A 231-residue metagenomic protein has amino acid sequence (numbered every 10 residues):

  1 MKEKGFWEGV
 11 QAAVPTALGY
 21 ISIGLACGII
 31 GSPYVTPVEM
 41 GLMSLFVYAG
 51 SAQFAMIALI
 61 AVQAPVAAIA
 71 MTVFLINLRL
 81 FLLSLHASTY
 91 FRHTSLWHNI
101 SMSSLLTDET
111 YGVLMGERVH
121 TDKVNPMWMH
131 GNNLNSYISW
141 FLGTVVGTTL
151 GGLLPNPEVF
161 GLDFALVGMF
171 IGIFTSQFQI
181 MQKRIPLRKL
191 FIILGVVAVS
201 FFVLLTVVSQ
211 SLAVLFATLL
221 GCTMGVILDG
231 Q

Functional and structural regions predicted by a protein language model:
M1-A49, M56-V73: Helix-loop-helix hairpins and the membrane-proximal interhelical loops of multi-pass alpha-helical transport proteins
M1-G9, K123, R184-I185, G230-Q231: Intrinsically disordered, low-complexity non-transmembrane regions of multi-pass membrane transporters
M40-M43, F54, I69-A70, W97-S101 (+3 more regions): Alpha-helical transmembrane segments and their helix-entry boundary regions
A52-L59, F81-S88, F174-I180, T206-V207 (+1 more regions): Juxtamembrane membrane-interface segments at transmembrane alpha-helix termini
I60-A64, T89-W97, G116-K123, I180-R188 (+2 more regions): A cytosolic-side transmembrane-helix exit/cap motif
M71-D163: Helix-loop-helix junctions within the multi-pass membrane cores of secondary transporters/permeases
P126-F216, T223, I227: Membrane-embedded alpha-helical modules
